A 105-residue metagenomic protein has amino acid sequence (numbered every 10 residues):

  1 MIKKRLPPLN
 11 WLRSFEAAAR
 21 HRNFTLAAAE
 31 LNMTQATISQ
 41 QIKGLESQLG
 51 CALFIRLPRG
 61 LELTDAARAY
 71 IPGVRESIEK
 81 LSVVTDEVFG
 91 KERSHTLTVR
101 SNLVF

Functional and structural regions predicted by a protein language model:
P8-W11, Q35, A67, V74: The N-cap/first-turn positions of alpha helices within or immediately adjacent to helix-turn-helix DNA-binding domains
W11-A18, Y70: Short alpha-helical "packing" element that flanks the helix-turn-helix/winged-helix DNA-binding module
A17-N32: Short helix-boundary/capping micro-motifs
N23-F24, I42, R56: Helix-turn-helix DNA-binding elements, focusing on the entry/boundary residues of the two helices that contact DNA
T34, Q41-G44: Residues within the DNA-recognition helix of helix-turn-helix
E46-L63: A short LG(V/I)-centered, amphipathic sequence patch enriched for acidic residue(s) preceding the LG motif
Q48-L49, Y70-E92: Alpha-helical linker/hinge and terminal dimerization helices associated with HTH transcriptional regulators
V88-F105: Interdomain hinge and pocket-entrance segments immediately C-terminal to HTH DNA-binding domains
